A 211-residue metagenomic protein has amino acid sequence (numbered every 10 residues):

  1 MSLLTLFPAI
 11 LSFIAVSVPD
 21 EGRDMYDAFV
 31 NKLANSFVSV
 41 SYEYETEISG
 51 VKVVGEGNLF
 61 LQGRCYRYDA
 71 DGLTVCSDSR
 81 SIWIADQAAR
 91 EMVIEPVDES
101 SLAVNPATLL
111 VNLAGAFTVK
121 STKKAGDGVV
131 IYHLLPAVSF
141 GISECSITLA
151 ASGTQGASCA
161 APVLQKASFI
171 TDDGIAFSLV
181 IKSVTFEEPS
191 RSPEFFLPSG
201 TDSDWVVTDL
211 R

Functional and structural regions predicted by a protein language model:
L3, F7-V53, R64, S199-R211: N-terminal leader/targeting segments and the immediate start of mature chains
F29-K32, E56-F60, R64, D71-C76 (+2 more regions): Short linear motifs in intrinsically disordered
N35-S39, V54, G63, S77-S79 (+4 more regions): Extracytoplasmic
E43-E47, D69, A85-Q87, L135-A137 (+1 more regions): A generic structural motif
V51-V53, Q62, D69, L113-A116 (+1 more regions): Residues that act as N-cap/strand-start positions at coil-to-secondary-structure junctions
E56-V104, G174-F177: An acidic-aromatic
W83-G141: Surface-exposed, polar helix/loop patches in the mature regions of secreted/periplasmic/lumenal proteins that form
G115-F117, S121-S203, T208-D209: Gly/Pro-enriched, hydrophobic low-complexity segments that function as extracytoplasmic propeptides/linkers
